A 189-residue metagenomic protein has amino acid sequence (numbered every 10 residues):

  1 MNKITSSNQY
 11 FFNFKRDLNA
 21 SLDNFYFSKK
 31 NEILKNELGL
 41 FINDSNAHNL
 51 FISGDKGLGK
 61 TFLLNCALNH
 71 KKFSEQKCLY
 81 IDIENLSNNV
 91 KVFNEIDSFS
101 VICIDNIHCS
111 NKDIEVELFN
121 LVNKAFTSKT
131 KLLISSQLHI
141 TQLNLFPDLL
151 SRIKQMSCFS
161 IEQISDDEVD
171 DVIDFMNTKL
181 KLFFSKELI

Functional and structural regions predicted by a protein language model:
M1-S45: A short, basic N-terminal segment
N46-L64: Walker A/P-loop nucleotide-binding motif
S53-G54, L79-N88: A short hydrophobic beta-strand->loop->alpha-helix junction that borders the nucleotide-binding pocket of P-loop NTPases
N69-I81: Post-Walker A helix-loop "phosphate-sensing" segment adjacent to the P-loop in P-loop NTPases
I83, N94-L121, S128-H139: Conserved P-loop NTPase "ATPase switch" module shared by AAA+ and STAND
I140-K154: Short regulatory helix/loop adjacent to the ATP-binding pocket of P-loop NTPases
Q142, M156-V169: Conserved AAA+ ATPase "SRH/arginine-finger" region at the nucleotide-binding site
V169-V172, F184-I189: Short conserved motifs of the RecA-like P-loop NTPase core
